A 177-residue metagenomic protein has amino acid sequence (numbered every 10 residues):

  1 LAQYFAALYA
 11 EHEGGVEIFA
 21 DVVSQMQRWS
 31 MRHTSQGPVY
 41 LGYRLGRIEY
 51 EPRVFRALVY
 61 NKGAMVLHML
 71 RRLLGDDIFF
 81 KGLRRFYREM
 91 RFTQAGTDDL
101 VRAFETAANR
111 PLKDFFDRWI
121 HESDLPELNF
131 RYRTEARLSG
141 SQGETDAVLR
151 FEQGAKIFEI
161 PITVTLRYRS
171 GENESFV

Functional and structural regions predicted by a protein language model:
L1-Q153: Hydrophobic alpha-helical and helix-loop surface patches within well-folded domains that function as non-catalytic
Q153-A155, E159-V177: Low-complexity, glycine/alanine/valine/leucine- and proline-rich hydrophobic stretches
